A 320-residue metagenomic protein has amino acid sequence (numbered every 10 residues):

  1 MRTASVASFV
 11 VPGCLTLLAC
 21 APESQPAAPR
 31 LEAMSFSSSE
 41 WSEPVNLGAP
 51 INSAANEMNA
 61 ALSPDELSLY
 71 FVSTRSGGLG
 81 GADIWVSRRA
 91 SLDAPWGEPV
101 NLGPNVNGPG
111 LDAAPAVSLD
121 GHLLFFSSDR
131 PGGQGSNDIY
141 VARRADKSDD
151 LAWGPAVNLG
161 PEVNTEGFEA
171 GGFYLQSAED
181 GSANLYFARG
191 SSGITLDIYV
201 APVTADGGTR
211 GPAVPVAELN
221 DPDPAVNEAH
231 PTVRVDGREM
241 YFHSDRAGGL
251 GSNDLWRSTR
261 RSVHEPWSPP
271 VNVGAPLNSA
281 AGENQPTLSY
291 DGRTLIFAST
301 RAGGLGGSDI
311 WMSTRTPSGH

Functional and structural regions predicted by a protein language model:
M1-V11: Bacterial N-terminal signal peptides that target proteins for export
L17-A19: C-terminal motif of bacterial Sec signal peptides marking the signal peptidase cleavage site
P22-H320: Short, conserved micro-motifs composed of acidic
